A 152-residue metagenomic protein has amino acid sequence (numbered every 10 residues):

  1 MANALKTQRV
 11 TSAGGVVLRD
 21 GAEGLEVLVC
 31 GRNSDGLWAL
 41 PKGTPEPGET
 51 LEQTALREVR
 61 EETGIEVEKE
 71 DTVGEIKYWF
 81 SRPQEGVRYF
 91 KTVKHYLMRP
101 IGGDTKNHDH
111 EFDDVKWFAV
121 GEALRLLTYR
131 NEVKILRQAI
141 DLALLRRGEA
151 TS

Functional and structural regions predicted by a protein language model:
M1-A22: Acidic, metal-coordinating catalytic segment for phosphate/diphosphate chemistry, firing primarily on the Nudix
T7-R9, G86-T92, F112: A generic structural micro-feature
T11-A13, L25, V93-K94, D113: Change "...and in nucleic-acid phosphodiester-cleaving endonucleases..." to "...and in nucleic-acid processing enzymes
D20-E26, Q84-R88: Short, solvent-exposed loop/turn segments that connect beta-strands within catalytic domains and beta-strand-rich
E23-E68: Conserved Nudix-box catalytic region and its N-terminal flanking loop in Nudix hydrolases and closely related
A39, F90, W117: Short aromatic/basic micro-patch
G64-G103: Active-site segment of metal-dependent pyrophosphate-handling enzymes, primarily the Nudix hydrolase catalytic core
H95, R99, D104-R137: NUDIX/MutT-family hydrolases
